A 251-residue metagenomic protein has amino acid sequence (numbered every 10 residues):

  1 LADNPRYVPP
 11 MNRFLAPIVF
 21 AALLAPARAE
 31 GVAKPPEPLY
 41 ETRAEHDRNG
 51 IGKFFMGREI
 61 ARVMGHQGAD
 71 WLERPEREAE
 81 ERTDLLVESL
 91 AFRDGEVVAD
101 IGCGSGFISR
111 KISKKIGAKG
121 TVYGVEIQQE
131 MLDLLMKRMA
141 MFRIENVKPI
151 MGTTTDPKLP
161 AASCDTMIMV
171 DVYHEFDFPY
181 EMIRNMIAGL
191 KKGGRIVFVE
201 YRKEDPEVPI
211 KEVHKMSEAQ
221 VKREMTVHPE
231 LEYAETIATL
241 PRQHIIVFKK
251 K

Functional and structural regions predicted by a protein language model:
A33-A99: Class I SAM-dependent transferase core
V97, T121, G193-R195: Short glycine-centered segments of the SAM/dcSAM-binding site in methyltransferase folds
A99-D156: Class I SAM-dependent methyltransferase SAM/SAH-binding core
S113-K114, Y180-R195: A short glycine-rich, Lys/Arg-flanked "PGG" loop and its adjoining helix->strand segment in the class I
P157-M167: A short acidic, Gly/Pro-enriched loop at the edge of an enzyme's catalytic core that lines a small-molecule cofactor
D165-P179: A short SAM/SAH-binding and catalytic strip from SAM-dependent methyltransferases
R195-K222: Conserved class I S-adenosyl-L-methionine
A234-K251: Core SAM-dependent methyltransferase catalytic element
